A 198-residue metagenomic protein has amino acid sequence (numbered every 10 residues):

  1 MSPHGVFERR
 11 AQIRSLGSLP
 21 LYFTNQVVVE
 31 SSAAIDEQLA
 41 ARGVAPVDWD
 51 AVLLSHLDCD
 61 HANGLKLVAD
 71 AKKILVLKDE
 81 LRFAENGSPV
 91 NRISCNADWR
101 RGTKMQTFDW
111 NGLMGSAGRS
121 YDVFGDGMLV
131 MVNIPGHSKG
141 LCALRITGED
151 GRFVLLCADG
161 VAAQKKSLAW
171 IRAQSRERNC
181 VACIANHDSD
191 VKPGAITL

Functional and structural regions predicted by a protein language model:
M1, F7-R9, D60-N63, F83-E85 (+1 more regions): Short catalytic/ligand-binding loop motif for oxyanion handling, primarily in non-cytosolic enzymes, centered on
M1-R10, T107-G160: Catalytic core of the metallo-beta-lactamase
M1-S2, D50-H56, V76-L77, N133-G136 (+3 more regions): Active-site neighborhood of phospho(di)ester-bond hydrolases with catalytic His/Asp-centered motifs
S15-P20, T24-L75: Active-site metal-binding motif and surrounding structural segment of the metallo-beta-lactamase
F23-E37, R145, E149-L198: Cap/insert and terminal regions of metallo-dependent hydrolase folds
N25-V44, D48, K78-V132, A163-R176: Metallo-beta-lactamase
L57-N63, S138-C142, I184, D188-P193: Active-site environment of divalent metal-dependent phosphoester hydrolases
L67-D70, P89-N91, T197-L198: Short, glycine/charged-enriched secondary-structure capping and boundary segments
